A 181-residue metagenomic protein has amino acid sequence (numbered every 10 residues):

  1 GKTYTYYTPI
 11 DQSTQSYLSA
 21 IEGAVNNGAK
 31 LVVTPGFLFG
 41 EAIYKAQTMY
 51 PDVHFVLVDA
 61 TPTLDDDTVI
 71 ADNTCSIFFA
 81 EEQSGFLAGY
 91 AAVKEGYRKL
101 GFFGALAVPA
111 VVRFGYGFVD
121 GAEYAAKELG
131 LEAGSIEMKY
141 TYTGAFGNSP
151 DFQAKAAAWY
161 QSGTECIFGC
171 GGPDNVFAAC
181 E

Functional and structural regions predicted by a protein language model:
G1-E181: A residue-level marker of the well-folded mature domains of exported/periplasmic proteins
